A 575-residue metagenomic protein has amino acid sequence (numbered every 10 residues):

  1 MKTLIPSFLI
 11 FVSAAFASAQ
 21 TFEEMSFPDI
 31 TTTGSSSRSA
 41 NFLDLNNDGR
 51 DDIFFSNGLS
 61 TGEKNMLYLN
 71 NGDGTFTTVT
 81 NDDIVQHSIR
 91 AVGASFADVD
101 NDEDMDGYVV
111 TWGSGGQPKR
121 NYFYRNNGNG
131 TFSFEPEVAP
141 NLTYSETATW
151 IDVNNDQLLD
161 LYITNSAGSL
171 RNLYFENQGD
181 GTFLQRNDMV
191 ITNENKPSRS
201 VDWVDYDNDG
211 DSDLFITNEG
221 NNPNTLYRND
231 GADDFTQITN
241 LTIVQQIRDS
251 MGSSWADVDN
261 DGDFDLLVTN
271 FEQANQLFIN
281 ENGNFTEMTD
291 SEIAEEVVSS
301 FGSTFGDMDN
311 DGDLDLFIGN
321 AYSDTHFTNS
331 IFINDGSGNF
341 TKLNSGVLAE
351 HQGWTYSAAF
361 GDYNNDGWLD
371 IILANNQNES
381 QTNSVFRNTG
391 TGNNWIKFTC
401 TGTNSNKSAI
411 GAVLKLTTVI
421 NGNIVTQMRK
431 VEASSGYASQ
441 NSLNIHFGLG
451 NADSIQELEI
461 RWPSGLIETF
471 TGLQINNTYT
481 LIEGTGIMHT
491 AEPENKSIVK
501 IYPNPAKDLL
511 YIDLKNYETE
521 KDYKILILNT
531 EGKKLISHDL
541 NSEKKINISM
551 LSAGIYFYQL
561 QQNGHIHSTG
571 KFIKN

Functional and structural regions predicted by a protein language model:
A19-S35, L69-I89, Y124-T143, F175-K196 (+5 more regions): Blade-edge motifs of beta-propeller repeat domains
R38-N47, A91-N101, E146-N155, E176 (+6 more regions): Beta-propeller blade termini
D48, D52, D102, D106 (+10 more regions): Acidic carboxylate motifs that coordinate Ca2+ or other divalent cations, activating on Asp/Glu
R50-G58, G107-T111, L161-N165, L214-N218 (+4 more regions): Hydrophobic beta-strand segments that make up the repeating blades of beta-propeller and related beta-repeat
G58-G62, G113-G116, A167-S169, G220-N222 (+3 more regions): Short glycine/acidic-enriched loop and turn motifs that connect beta-strands
K64-Y68, R120-Y124, R171-F175, P223-Y227 (+4 more regions): A short loop-to-beta-strand structural motif that recurs across blades of beta-propeller domains
S345, H351-A359, Y363-S497: Gly/Ser/Thr/Pro-enriched helix-cap/hinge segments flanking short amphipathic alpha-helices
Q427-M428, P493-Y502, A506-N575: C-terminal outer-membrane/trafficking sorting elements
